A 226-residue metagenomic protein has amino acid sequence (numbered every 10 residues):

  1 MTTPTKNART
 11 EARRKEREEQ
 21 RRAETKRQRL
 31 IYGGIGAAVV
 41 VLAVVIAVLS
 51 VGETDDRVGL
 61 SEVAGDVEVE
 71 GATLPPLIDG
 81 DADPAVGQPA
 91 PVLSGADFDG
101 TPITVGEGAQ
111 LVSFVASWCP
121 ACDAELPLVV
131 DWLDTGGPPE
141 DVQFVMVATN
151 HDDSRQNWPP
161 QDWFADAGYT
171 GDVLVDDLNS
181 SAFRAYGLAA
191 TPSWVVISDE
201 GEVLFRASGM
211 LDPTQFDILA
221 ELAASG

Functional and structural regions predicted by a protein language model:
M1-P89: N-terminal targeting signals for export/organelle localization
A82-Q110, D134: A short beta-strand-turn-helix
T101-V129: Short active-site neighborhood of thiol/selenol oxidoreductases, capturing the structured segment around
G106, A167-T170, D176-G226: Thiol/disulfide oxidoreductase modules built on the thioredoxin-like
L111-V112, F144, W194: Hydrophobic beta-strand anchors of alpha/beta hydrolase catalytic cores
F114, V147-T149, D199: Cofactor-binding loop segments of dinucleotide-utilizing enzymes, especially the Rossmann-like FAD- and NAD(P)+-binding
V115-W118, L126, V130-G137, A220-A224: Sec/Tat-exported extracytoplasmic proteins
D123-A167, V175-R184: Structural microenvironment flanking redox-active thiols in thiol-disulfide oxidoreductases
